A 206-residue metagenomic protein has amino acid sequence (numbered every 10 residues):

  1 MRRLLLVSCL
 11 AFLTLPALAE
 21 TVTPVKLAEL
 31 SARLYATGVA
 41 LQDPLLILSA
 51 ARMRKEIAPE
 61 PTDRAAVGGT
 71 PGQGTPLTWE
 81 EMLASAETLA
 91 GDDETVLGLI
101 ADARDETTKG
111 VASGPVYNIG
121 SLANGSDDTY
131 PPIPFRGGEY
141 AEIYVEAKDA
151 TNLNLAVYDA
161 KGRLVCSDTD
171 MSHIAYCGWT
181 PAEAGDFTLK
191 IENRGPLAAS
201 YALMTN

Functional and structural regions predicted by a protein language model:
M1-L4: Positively charged n-region of N-terminal signal peptides that target proteins for export
L6-L10: Sec-dependent N-terminal signal peptides
T14-P16: N-terminal signal peptide c-region/cleavage motif recognized by signal peptidases
E20-V39: Short N-terminal segments immediately surrounding and downstream of signal-peptide cleavage
S31, I47-R54, A86: Small-residue hotspots
V39-L46, G91-T95: Charged, low-complexity interaction regions
L41, S121-S200, N206: Acidic, Ser/Thr/Pro-rich low-complexity intrinsically disordered segments
R54-I57, P61-P132, R136: Non-catalytic extracellular/lumenal accessory regions of secreted precursors
